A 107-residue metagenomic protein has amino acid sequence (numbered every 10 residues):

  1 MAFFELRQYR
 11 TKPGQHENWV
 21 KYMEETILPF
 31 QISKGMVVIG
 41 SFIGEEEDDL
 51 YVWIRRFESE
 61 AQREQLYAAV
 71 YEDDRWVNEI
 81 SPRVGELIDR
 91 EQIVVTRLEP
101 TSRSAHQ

Functional and structural regions predicted by a protein language model:
M1-F4, D48, R90-I93: Sequence-level motif detector for i,i+2 pairs with an aromatic at +2
M1-N18, F30, V38, S102-H106: Surface-exposed interaction/gating patches
F4, Q8, D49-Q62: Accessory recognition modules or surfaces
N18-I39, R56-T96: An amphipathic, aromatic/His-enriched active-site/gating alpha helix that lines ligand/cofactor pockets
I43-G44: Short beta-strand micro-motifs enriched in acidic
E47, E60, S102-S104: Flexible, glycine-rich phosphate/dinucleotide-binding loops and adjacent beta-alpha linkers at cofactor/substrate
R90-E91, R97-Q107: Acidic/histidine-enriched, glycine/proline-rich intrinsically disordered or flexible terminal extensions
